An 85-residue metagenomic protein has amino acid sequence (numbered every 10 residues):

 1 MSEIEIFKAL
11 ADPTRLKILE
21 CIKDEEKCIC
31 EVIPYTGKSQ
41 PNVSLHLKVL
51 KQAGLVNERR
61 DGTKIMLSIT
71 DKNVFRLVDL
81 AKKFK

Functional and structural regions predicted by a protein language model:
S2-E3, S68-K85: Conserved segment of winged-helix/HTH DNA-binding domains
L16-I18: Pre-recognition alpha-helix immediately N-terminal to the DNA-recognition helix within helix-turn-helix or winged-helix
D24-C28: Short capping segments at the starts of secondary-structure elements
V32-P34: A short acidic, leucine-rich amphipathic alpha-helix
P41: Key DNA-contact positions within bacterial/archaeal DNA-binding proteins
K51-D61, S68: Beta-hairpin "wing" of winged helix-turn-helix
